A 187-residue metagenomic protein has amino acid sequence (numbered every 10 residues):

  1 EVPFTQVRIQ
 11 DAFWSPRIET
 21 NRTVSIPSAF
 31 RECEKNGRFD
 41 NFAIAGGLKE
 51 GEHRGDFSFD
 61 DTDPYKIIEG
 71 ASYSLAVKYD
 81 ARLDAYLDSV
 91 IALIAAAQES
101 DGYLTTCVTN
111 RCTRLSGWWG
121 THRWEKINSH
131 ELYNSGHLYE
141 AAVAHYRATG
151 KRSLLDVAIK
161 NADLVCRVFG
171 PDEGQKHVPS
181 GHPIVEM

Functional and structural regions predicted by a protein language model:
E1-M187: Glycan-recognition and catalytic cores of secretory/periplasmic carbohydrate-active enzymes
